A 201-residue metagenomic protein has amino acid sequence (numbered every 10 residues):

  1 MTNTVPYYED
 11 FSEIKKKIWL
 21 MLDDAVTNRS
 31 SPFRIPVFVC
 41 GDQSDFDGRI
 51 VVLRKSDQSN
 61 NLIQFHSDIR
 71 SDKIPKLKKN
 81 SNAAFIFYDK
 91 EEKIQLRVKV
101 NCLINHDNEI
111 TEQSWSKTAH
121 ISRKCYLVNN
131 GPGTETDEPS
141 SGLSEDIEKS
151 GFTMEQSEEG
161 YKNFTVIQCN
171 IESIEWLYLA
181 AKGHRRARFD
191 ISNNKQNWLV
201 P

Functional and structural regions predicted by a protein language model:
M1-P201: Binding-site signature for planar aromatic cofactors or substrates
